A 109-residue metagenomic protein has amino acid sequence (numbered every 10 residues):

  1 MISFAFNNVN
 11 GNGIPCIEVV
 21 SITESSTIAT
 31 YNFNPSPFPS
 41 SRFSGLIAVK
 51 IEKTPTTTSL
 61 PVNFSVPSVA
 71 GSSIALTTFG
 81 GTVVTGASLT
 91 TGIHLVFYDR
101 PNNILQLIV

Functional and structural regions predicted by a protein language model:
M1-I17, I108-V109: Short, intrinsically disordered N-terminal pre-domain segments
F6-G11, F33, V62, Y98: Intrinsic-disorder/low-complexity regions
G13-F43, K53-T58: Surface-exposed ligand/attachment interfaces on beta-rich extracellular proteins
F43-G45, G92: Residues at beta-strand starts and edge strands
I47-V49: Long, contiguous regulatory modules within eukaryotic nuclear regulatory proteins
I51-V109: Acidic, glycine/polar-enriched metal-coordinating patches/loops that mediate binding to polyanionic ligands
